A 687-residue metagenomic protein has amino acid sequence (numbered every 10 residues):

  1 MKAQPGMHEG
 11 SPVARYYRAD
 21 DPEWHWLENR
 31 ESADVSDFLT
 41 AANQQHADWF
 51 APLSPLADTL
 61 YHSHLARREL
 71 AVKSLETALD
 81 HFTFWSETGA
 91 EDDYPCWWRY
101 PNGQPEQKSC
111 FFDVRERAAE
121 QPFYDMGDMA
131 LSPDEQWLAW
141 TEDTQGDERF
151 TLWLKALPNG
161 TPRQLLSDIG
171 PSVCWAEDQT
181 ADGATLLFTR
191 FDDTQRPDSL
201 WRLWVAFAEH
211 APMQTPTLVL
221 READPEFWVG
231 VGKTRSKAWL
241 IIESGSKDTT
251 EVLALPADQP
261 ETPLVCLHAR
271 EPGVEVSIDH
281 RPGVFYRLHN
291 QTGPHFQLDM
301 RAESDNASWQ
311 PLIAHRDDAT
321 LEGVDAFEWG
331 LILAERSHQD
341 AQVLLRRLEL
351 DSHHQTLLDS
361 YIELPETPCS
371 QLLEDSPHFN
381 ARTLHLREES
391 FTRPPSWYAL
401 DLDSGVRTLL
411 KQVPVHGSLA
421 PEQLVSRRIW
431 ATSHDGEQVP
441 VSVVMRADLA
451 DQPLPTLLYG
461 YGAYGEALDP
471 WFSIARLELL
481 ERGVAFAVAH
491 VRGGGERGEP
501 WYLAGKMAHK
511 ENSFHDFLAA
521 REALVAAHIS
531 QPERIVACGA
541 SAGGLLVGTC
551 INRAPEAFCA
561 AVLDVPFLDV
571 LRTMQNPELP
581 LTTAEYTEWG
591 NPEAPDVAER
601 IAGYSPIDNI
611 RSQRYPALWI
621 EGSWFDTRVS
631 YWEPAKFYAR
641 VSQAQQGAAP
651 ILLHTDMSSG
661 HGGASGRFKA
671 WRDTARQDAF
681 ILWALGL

Functional and structural regions predicted by a protein language model:
M1-T383, E389-P395, L400, S473 (+1 more regions): Beta-propeller folds
T88, N290, E389, Y459-Y464 (+3 more regions): Glycine-rich His-Gly loop
D92-D93, D147-E148, T194-R196, E226-F227 (+22 more regions): Flexible loop/turn segments at secondary-structure boundaries
G103-P105, Q145-D147, L157-G160, A176-A181 (+13 more regions): Secondary-structure transition/capping motifs at alpha-helix termini and the adjoining loop/turn into the next element
R115-M129, E142, G146, L402-G405 (+8 more regions): Cap/lid segment of the alpha/beta-hydrolase catalytic domain
L187, I241, L253-A254, Y286-R287 (+16 more regions): Structured core elements
K237, T249, E275, P282 (+20 more regions): Active-site lining segments that contact anionic ligands and/or coordinate catalytic metals
V491-L687: Active-site-proximal cap/loop segments of hydrolase catalytic domains
